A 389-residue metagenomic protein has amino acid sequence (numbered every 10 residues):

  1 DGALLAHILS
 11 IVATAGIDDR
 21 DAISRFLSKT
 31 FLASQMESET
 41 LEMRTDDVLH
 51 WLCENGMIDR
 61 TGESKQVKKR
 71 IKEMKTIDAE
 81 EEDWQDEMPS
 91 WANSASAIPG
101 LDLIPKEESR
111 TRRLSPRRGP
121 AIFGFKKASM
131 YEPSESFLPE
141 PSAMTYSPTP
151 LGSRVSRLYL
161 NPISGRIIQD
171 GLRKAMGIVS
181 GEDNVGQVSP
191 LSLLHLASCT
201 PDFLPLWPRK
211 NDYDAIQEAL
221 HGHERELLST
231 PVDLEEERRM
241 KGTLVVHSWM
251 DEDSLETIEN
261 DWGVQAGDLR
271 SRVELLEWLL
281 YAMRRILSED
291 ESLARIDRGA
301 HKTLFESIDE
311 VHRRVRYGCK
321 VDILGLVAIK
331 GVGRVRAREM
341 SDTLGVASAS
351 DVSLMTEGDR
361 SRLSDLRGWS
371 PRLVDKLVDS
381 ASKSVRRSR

Functional and structural regions predicted by a protein language model:
D1-H50, M57, S96: C-terminal helicase lobe
G2, I17, E39, M43 (+4 more regions): Intrinsic disorder
S28, R285, R336-R338: Long C-terminal interaction/binding lobes of large macromolecular proteins
E37, E63-Q66: C-terminal helical "lid" subdomain and adjoining coupling/linker elements of P-loop NTPases
D46-V48, E54, D78-R334: C-terminal helical accessory/scaffold domains
C53-E54, S341: Alpha-helix C-terminal capping/helix-coil junction sites
R60: Short beta-strand "wing" residues that participate in macromolecule-binding interfaces
G299, I308-R389: Accessory alpha-helical DNA-binding modules that contact the DNA backbone or grooves
